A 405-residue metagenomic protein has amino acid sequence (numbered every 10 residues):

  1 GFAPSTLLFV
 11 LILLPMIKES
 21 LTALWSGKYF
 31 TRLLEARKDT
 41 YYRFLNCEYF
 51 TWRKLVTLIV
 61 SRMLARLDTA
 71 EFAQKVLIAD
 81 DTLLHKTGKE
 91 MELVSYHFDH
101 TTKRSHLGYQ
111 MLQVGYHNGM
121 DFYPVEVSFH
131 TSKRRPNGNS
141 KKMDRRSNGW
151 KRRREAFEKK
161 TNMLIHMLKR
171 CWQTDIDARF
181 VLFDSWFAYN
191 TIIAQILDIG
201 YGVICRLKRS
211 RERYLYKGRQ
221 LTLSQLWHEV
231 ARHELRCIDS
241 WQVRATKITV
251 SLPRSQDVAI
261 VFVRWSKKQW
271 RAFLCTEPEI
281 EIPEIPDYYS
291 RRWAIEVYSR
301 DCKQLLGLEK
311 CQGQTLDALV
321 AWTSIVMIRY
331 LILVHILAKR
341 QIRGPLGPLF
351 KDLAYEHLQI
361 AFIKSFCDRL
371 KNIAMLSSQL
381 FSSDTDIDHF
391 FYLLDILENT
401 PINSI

Functional and structural regions predicted by a protein language model:
G1-F2, R32, T131-K133, G138-T161 (+5 more regions): A short, flexible helix-boundary coil/loop motif
G1-L182, W186-E212, G218-Q220, S224-A231 (+3 more regions): Conserved, well-structured functional cores that handle cations and Mg-NTP chemistry
F9-L13, Q269-W293: Extended, non-catalytic structural segments that build the interaction scaffolds of large macromolecular assemblies
L13-K18, K28, L45-E48, E277 (+3 more regions): Generic structural signal for hydrophobic core residues of well-folded globular domains
A79-L83, I282-G313: Short amphipathic alpha-helical "interface-anchor" segments enriched in bulky aromatics
S105-Q110, S266-K268, I295: Short, flexible loop/turn motifs enriched in small residues
Q110, A294, Y298, V320 (+1 more regions): Catalytic-loop motifs flanking and including active-site residues across diverse enzymes
Y116-M120, R264-K267, P278: Short, flexible beta-strand-to-coil junctions
